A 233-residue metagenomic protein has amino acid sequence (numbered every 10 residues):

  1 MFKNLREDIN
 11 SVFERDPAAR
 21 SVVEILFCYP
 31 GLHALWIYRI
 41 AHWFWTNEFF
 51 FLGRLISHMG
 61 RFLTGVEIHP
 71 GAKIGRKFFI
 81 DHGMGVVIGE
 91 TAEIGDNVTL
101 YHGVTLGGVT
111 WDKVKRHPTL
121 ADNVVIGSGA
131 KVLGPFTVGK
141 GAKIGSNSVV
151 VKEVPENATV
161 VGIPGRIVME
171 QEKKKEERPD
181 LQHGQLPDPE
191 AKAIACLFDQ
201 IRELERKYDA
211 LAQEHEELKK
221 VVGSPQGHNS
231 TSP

Functional and structural regions predicted by a protein language model:
M1-M59, K174-P233: Terminal amphipathic alpha-helical/low-complexity segments used for targeting or macromolecular assembly
R61-V168: Structural signal for interior beta-strand "rungs" in well-ordered beta-sheet cores of soluble enzyme domains
